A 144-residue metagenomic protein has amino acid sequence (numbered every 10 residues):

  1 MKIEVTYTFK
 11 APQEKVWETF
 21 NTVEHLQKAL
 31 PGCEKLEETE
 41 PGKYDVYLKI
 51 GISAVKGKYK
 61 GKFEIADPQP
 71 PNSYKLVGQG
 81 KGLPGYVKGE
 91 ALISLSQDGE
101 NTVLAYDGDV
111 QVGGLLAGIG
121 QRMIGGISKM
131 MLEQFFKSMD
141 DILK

Functional and structural regions predicted by a protein language model:
M1-K49: Hydrophobic ligand-binding cavity/cleft-lining segments
K2-T6, K43-D45, K58-K60, S73 (+2 more regions): Intrinsic-disorder/low-complexity, polar/charged segments enriched in Ser/Thr/Lys/Arg/Asp/Glu/Gln
Y7, E34, G61-D67, G89-Q97: Hydrophobic/aromatic beta-strand elements that line small-molecule binding cavities or substrate pockets in beta-rich
P12, P41, P70-P71, D98-N101: Short strand-connecting beta-turns/loops that link adjacent beta-strands
V16, F20, L26, I65 (+2 more regions): Hydrophobic pocket/interface hotspot
E38-Q79, Q134: Glycine-rich portal/gate segments that line the openings of hydrophobic small-molecule binding cavities
G80-G126: Beta-strand/loop substructures that line and gate deep hydrophobic ligand-binding cavities in soluble
K137-K144: Short, highly charged C-terminal tails/helix-capping segments
